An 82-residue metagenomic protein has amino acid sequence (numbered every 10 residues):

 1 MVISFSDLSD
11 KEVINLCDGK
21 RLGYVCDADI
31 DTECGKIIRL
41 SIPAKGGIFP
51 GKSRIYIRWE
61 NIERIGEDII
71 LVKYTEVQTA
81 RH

Functional and structural regions predicted by a protein language model:
M1-H82: Peripheral interaction segments used for macromolecular assembly
